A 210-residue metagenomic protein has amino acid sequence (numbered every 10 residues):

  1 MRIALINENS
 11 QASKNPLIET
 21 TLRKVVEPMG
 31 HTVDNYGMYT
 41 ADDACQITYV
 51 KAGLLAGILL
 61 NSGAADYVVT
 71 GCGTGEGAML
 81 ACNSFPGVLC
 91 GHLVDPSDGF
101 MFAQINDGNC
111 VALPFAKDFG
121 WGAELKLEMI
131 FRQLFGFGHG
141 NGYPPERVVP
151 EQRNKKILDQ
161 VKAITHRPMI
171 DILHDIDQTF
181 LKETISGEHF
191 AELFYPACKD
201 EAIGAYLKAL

Functional and structural regions predicted by a protein language model:
A4-L17, F100-L210: C-terminal binding/interaction regions
K14-M29: Short, solvent-exposed amphipathic alpha-helices that sit in or adjacent to ligand/effector-binding or catalytic
N15-P16, G53, G75-A81: Short glycine/serine/threonine-rich phosphate/pyrophosphate-binding segments that cradle anionic phosphate groups
M29-Q46: A short beta-strand-loop structural module common to alpha/beta enzyme folds
M38-Y39, G73-T74, S97, F115-D118: Short, ordered loop/turn segments at secondary-structure junctions
T48-Y67: Short, structured active-site "lid" loops
A65-G71, C90: A short, small-residue-rich loop immediately preceding and capping a beta-strand
G77-C90, V94-D95: Short Gly/Thr/Asp-enriched flexible loops that form oxyanion-binding sites at enzyme active sites
